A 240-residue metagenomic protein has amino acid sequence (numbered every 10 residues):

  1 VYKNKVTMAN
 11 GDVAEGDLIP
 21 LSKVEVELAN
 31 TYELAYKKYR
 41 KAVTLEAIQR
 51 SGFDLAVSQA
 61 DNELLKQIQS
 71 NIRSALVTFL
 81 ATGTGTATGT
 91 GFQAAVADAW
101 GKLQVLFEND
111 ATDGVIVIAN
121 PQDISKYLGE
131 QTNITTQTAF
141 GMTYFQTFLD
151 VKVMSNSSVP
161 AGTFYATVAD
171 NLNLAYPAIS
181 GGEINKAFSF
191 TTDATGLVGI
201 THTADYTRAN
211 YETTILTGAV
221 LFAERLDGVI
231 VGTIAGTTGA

Functional and structural regions predicted by a protein language model:
V1-Y36: Assembly/oligomerization interface modules of large self-assembling protein complexes
Y2-M8, V96-V105, T201-R208: Charged/polar, low-hydrophobicity segments characteristic of intrinsically disordered regions and flexible loops
Y2-N4, N120, L216, I234: Structured loops at beta-to-helix junctions and adjacent beta-edge loops in soluble globular domains
V24-G89, Y211-V220: Long, contiguous amphipathic alpha-helices that act as assembly "spine/axial" helices in icosahedral shell and virion
E27, L34-Y36, D110-T112, Q146 (+1 more regions): A generic structural signal for short, non-catalytic loop/turn and secondary-structure boundary residues
T82-N156: Extended, solvent-exposed, turn-rich assembly/linker loops in the middle of proteins
I134-A240: Sequence/fold signature of self-assembling virion shell proteins
